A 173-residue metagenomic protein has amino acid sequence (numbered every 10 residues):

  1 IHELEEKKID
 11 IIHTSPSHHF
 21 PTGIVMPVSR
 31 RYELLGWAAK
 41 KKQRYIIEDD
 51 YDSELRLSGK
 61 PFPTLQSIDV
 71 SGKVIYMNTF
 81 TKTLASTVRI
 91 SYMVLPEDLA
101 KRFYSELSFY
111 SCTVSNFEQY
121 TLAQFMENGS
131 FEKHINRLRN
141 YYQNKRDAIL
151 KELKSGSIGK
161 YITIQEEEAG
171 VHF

Functional and structural regions predicted by a protein language model:
H2-K8, H19, I24-K42, D52-T83: Active-site pre-lysine segment of PLP-dependent enzymes
D10, R44, R89: Conserved acidic residues
P63-T64, Y104, L122, L153: Catalytic cores of nucleotide-enabled group-transfer and carboxylate-activating enzymes in metabolic and assembly-line
V70-N140: Conserved core segment of the aminotransferase class I/II
R139-L150, Y161-F173: Conserved glycine-rich beta-strand-loop-beta hairpin in the small C-terminal domain of fold type I
